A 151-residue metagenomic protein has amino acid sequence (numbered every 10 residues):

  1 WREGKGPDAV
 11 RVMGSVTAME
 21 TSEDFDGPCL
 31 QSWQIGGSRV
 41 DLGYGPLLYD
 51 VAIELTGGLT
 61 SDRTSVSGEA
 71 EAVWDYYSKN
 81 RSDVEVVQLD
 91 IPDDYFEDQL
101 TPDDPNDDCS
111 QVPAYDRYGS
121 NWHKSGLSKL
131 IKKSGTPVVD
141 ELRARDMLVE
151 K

Functional and structural regions predicted by a protein language model:
W1-R39: A conserved beta-strand-loop-helix scaffold within acyl/acetyltransferase catalytic domains
R2, G45, D50, F96 (+1 more regions): Compositionally biased, intrinsically disordered low-complexity regions enriched in proline and serine
V16-D24, G57-K151: Terminal substrate-recognition subdomain of acyl/acetyltransferases
I35-L55: Conserved acetyl-CoA-binding loop-helix of GNAT-fold acetyltransferases
